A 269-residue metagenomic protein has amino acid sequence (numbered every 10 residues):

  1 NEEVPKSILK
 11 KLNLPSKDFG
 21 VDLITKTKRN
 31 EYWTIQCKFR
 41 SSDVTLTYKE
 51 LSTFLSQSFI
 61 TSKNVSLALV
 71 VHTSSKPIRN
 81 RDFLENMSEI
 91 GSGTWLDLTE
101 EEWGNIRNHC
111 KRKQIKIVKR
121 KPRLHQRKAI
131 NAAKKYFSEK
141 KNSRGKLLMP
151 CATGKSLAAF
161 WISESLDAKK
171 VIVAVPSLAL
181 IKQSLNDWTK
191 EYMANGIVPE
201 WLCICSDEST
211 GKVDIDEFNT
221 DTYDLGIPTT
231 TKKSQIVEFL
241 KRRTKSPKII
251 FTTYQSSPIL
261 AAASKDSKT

Functional and structural regions predicted by a protein language model:
N1-T61: Catalytic centers of nucleases
E2-L14, F59, T73-M87, T94 (+1 more regions): SF2 helicase/translocase NTPase motor core, specifically the RecA-like lobe 1 inter-motif segment between Walker
E31-W33, L67, K170: Structural motif
N64-K76: Acidic beta-strand-to-loop metal/phosphate-binding motif
